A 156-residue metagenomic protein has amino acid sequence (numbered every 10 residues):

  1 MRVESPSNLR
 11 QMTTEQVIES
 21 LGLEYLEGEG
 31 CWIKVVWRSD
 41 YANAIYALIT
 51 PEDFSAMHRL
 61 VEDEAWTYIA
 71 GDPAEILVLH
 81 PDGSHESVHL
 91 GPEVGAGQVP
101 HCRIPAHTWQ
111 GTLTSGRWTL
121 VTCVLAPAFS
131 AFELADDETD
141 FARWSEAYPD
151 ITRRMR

Functional and structural regions predicted by a protein language model:
R2-R103, G111-T112, W118-T119, A126-R156: Non-catalytic, conserved peripheral segments adjacent to functional cores
